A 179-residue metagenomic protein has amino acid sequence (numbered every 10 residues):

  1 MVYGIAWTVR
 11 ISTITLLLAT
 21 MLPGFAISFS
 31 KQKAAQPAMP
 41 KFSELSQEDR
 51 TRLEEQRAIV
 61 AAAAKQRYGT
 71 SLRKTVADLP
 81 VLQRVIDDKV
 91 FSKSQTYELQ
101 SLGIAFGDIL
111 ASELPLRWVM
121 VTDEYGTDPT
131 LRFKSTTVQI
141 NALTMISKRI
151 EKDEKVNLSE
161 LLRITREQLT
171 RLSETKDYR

Functional and structural regions predicted by a protein language model:
V2-T15: Bacterial N-terminal signal peptides that target proteins for export
S12-G24: Bacterial N-terminal signal peptides
T20, R84, D108-S112: Residue-level signal for well-ordered alpha-helical scaffold segments within enzymatic catalytic domains
G24-S30: Boundary at the C-terminal end of the N-terminal hydrophobic targeting segment
A35-T96: N-terminal low-complexity, intrinsically disordered segments
V85-K89, E113-L114, R149-D153, T165: Generic structural signal for hydrophobic core residues of well-folded globular domains
Q100-E151: Amphipathic protein-protein interaction modules
R132-R179: A recognition module on extended beta-rich or small alphabeta surfaces enriched in W/G with H and D/E
